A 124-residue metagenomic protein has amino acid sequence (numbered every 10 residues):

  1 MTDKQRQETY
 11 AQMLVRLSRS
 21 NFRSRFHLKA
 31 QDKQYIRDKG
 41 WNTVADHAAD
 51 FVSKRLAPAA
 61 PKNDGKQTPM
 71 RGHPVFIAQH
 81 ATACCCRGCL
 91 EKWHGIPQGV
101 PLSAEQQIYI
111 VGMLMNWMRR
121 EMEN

Functional and structural regions predicted by a protein language model:
D3-V52: Core of compact, soluble alpha-helical bundle domains
D46-K54, G88-K92, N116: Short, hydrophobic/amphipathic alpha-helical patches that form generic packing surfaces within helical domains
N63-T82: Immediate flanking context of iron-sulfur cluster ligation sites
G88-L114: Iron-sulfur (Fe-S) cluster-binding segments and ferredoxin-like electron-carrier domains, especially [2Fe-2S]
N116-N124: Short terminal or interdomain "cap/linker" segment that borders an active site or interface and mediates
